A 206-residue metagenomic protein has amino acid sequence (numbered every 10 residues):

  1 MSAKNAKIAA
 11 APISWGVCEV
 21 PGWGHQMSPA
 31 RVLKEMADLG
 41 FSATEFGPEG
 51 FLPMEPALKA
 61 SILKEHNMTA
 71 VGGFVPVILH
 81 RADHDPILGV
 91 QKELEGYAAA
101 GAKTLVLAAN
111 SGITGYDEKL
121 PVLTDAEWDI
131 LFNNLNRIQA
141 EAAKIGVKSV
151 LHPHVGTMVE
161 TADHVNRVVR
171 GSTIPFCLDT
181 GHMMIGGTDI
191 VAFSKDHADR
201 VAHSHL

Functional and structural regions predicted by a protein language model:
S2-N5, L33-D38, F51-G72, L88-K103 (+3 more regions): Acidic (Asp/Glu)-rich catalytic clusters
S2-P21, T69-V77, S111-K119: N-terminal small/glycine-rich loop or linker at the start of catalytic domains across soluble metabolic enzymes
A10, M36, T44, L63 (+5 more regions): Conserved, mostly hydrophobic/aromatic
S14-S28, G47-P48, P76-I87, L120-W128: Active-site mouth loops of central-metabolism enzymes
W23-L39: Short catalytic helix/loop segments, enriched in acidic residues and glycine and frequently bearing histidine
A43-L58, V77-L88, V155-E160, T180-T188: Acidic-and-aromatic substrate-binding clefts and catalytic sites of carbohydrate-active enzymes
E45, G72, V106, V150 (+2 more regions): Conserved beta-strand positions in the central sheet of alpha/beta enzyme cores
E65, A82-C177, I185: Active-site acidic/histidine proton-transfer and metal-coordination neighborhood in alpha/beta enzyme cores
